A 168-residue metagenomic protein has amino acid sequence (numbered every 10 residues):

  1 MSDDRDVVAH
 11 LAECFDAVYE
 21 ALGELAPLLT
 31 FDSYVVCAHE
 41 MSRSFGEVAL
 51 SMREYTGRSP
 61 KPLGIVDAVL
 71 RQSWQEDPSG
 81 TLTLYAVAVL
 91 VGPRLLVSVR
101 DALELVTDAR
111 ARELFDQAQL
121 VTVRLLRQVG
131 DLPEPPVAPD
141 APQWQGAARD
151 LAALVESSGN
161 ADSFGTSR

Functional and structural regions predicted by a protein language model:
M1-R168: Iron-associated oxidoreductase/ferritin-like identity signal
